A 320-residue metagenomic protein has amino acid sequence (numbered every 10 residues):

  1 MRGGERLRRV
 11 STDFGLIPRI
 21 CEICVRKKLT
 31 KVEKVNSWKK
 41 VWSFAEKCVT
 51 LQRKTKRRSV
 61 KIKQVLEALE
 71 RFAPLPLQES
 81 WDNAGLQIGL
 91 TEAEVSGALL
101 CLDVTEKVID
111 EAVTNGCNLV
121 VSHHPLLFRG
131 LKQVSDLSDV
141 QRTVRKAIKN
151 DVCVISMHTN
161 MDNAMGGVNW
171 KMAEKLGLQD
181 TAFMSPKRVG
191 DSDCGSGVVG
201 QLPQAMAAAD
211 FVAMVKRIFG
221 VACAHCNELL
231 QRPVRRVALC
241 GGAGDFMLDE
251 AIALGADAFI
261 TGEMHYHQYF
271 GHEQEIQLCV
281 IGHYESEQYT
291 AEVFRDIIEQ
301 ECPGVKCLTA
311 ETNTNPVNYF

Functional and structural regions predicted by a protein language model:
R2, S11-C24: N-terminal amphipathic/hydrophobic targeting modules at extreme N-termini, encompassing cleavable Sec/SRP-type signal
L7-V10, E33, K39, T55: Compositionally biased, low-complexity segments
R8, I17-R19, F44, R53-K56 (+1 more regions): Generic low-complexity segments that are intrinsically disordered, proline-rich and/or Lys/Arg-biased
R19-R26, K31, S37, S43-T50: Short, positively charged and aromatic/hydrophobic N-terminal segments
R53, R58-F320: Active-site catalytic microenvironments in core metabolic enzymes, especially phosphate/sugar-handling
